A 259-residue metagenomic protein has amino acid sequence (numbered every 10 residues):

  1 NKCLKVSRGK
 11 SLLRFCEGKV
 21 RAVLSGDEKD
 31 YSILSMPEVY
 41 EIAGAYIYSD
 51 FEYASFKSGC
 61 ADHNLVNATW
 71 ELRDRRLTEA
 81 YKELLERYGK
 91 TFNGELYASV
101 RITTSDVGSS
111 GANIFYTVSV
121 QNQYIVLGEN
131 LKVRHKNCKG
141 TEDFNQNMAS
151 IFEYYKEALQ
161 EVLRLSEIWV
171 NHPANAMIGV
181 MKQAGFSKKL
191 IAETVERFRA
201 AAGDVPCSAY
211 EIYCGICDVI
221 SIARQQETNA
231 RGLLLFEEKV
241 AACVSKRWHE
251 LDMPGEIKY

Functional and structural regions predicted by a protein language model:
N1, S58, R73-Y259: Intrinsically disordered, low-complexity regions enriched in serine/threonine
N1-G44: Feature for intrinsically disordered/low-complexity regulatory segments and propeptides
K5-R8, L24, H63, V162 (+1 more regions): Intrinsically disordered, low-complexity regions enriched in Ser/Pro/Gly/Gln/His and often acidic
M36, Y40, H63-L65, E95: A general secondary-structure signal for short beta-strands and their flanking turns/coil in non-transmembrane regions
V39, Y48-S55, S187, V195: Structured alpha/beta or helical-core interaction and ligand-binding surfaces enriched in interleaved
Y48-L77, Y81: A short acidic/basic microdomain associated with nuclease active sites
